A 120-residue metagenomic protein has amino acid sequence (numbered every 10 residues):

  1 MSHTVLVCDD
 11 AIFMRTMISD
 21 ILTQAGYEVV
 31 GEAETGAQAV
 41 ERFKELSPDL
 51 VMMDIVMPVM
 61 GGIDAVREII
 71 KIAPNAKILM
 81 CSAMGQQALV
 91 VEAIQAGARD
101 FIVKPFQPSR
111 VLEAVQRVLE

Functional and structural regions predicted by a protein language model:
I12-G31: Two-component/phosphorelay signaling modules centered on CheY-like receiver
T35-Q38, M60-D64: Acidic catalytic/metal-coordinating carboxylates
E41, I63-N75: Short amphipathic alpha-helix used as the core "switch/output" element in two-component signaling
L46-M52: Active-site beta3 strand of CheY-like receiver
M57: Receiver (REC) domain active-site loop signature in two-component systems and cognate sites in sensor histidine kinases
A88, F106-V115: C-terminal output helix
